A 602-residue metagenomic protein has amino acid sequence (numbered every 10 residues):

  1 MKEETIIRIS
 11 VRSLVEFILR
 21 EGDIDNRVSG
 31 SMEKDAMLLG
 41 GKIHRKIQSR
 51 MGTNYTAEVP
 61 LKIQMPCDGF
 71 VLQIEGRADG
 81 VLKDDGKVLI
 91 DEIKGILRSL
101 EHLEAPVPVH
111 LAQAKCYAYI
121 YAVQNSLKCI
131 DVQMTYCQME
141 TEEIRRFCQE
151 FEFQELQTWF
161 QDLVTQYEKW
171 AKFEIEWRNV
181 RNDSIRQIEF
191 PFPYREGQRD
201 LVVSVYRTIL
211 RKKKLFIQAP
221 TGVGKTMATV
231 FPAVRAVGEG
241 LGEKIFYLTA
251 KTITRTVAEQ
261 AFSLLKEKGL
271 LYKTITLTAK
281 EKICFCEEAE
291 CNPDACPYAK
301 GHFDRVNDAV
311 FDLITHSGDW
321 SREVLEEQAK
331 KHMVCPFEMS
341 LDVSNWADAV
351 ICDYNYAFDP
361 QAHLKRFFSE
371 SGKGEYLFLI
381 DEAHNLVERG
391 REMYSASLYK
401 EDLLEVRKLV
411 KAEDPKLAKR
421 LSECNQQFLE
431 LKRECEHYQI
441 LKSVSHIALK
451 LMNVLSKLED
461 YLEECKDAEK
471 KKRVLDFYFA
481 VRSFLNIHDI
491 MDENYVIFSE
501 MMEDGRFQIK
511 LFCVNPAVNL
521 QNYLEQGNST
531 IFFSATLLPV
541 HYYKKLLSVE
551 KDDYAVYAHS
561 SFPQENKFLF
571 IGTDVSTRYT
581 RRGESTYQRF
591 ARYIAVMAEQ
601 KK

Functional and structural regions predicted by a protein language model:
M1-K87, A112: Metal-dependent nuclease catalytic cores that hydrolyze phosphodiester bonds in DNA/RNA, characterized by
I63-Q157: Mg2+/Mn2+-dependent nuclease catalytic core
I175-Q218: Conserved pre-motif I regulatory segment
N182, I188-E189, L241-V350, N355-F358 (+4 more regions): A substrate-engagement module of RecA-like helicase motors
Y206-R207, T226-L241, A261-L265: Walker A/P-loop NTP-binding motif
L210-P232: Walker A/P-loop
T229, T256, Q260, H332-A349 (+2 more regions): Signature of the SF2 helicase/ATPase Hel1-core->accessory helical subdomain module
L325-V350, Q361-F368, D460-R592: A contiguous, basic/glycine-rich beta-loop/short-helix subdomain that forms a polymer-engagement track
